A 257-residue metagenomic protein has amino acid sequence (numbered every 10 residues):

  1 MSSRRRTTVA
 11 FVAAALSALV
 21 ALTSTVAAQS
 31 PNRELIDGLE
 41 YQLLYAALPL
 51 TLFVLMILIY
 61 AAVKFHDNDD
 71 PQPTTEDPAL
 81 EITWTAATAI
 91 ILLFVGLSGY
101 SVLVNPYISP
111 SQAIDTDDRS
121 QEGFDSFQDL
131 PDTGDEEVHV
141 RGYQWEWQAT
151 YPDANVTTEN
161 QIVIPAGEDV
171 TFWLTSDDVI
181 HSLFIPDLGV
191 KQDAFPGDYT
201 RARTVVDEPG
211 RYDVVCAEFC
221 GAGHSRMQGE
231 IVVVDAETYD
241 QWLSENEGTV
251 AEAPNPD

Functional and structural regions predicted by a protein language model:
S2-W147, P254-D257: Extracytoplasmic entry segments of secretory-pathway proteins
S30-G38, N68-W84, I162, I185-E208 (+1 more regions): Extracytoplasmic beta-sandwich strand-turn segments characteristic of Greek-key/jelly-roll folds
L92-L97, Q192-D257: Extracellular/periplasmic metallocenter environments
T133-G167: N-terminal edge beta-strand
V138, H181, M227-E230: Extracytoplasmic/periplasmic beta-strand context in beta-sandwich domains, especially the cupredoxin/COX2 CuA-binding
E146-Q148, I180-H181, V190-K191, Y239: Short beta-strands and strand-coil junctions in structured, solvent-facing domains, enriched
S176: Flexible loop/N-cap segments at domain edges
